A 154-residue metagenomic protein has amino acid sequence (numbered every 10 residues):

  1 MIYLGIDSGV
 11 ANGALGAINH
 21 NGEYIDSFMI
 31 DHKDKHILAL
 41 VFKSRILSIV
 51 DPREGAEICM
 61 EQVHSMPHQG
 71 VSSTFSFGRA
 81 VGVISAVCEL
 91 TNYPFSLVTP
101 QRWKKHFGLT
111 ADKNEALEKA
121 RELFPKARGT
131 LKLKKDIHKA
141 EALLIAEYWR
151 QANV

Functional and structural regions predicted by a protein language model:
M1-V154: Phosphate- and other anionic-substrate recognition elements at nucleic-acid/protein interfaces
